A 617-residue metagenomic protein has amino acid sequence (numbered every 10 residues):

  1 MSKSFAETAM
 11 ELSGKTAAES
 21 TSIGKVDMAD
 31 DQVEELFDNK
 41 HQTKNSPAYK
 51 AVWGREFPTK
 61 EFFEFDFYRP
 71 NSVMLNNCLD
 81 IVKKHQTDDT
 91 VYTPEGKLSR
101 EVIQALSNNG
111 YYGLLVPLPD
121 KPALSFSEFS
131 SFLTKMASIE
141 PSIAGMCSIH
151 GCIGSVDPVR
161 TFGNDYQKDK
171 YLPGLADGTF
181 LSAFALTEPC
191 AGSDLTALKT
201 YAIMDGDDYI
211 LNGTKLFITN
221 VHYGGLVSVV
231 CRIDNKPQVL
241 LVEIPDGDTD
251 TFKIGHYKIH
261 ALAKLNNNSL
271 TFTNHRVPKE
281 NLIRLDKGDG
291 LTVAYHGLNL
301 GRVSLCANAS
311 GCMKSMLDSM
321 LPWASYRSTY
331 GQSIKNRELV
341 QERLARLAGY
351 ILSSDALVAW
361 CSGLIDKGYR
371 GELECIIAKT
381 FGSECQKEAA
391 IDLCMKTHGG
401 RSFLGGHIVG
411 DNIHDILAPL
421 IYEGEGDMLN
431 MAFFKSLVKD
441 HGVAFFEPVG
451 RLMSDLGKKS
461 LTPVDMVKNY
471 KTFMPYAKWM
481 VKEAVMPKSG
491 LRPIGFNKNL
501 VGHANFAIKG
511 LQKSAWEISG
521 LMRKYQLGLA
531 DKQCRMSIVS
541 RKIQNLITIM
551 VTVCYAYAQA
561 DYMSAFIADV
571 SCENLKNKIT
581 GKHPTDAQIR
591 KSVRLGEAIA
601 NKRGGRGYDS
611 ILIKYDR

Functional and structural regions predicted by a protein language model:
S2-G96, E101, K459-G502, R590-R617: Extended, charge-enriched "interface" segments that sit outside catalytic cores
I23, L262, R370-Y476, F566-R617: Alpha-helix capping/hinge segments and adjacent helical runs
M74-S148, R160, A185-C190, T214-L216 (+4 more regions): Active-site beta-strand/loop segments that form the cofactor-binding cradle of oxidoreductase flavoproteins
I103, N108-D169, P173, D177-G178 (+10 more regions): Internal helix-loop-helix
D207-D208, N212-F252: A short core secondary-structure module
D246-D248, L270-G301, M316-N336, A359 (+2 more regions): A glycine-rich, basic-preceded beta-loop-alpha segment at the flavin cofactor/substrate interface of flavin-utilizing
D248-R276: Flexible, small-/acidic-enriched active-site or ligand-binding loops
V467-R617: C-terminal amphipathic alpha-helical interaction region
